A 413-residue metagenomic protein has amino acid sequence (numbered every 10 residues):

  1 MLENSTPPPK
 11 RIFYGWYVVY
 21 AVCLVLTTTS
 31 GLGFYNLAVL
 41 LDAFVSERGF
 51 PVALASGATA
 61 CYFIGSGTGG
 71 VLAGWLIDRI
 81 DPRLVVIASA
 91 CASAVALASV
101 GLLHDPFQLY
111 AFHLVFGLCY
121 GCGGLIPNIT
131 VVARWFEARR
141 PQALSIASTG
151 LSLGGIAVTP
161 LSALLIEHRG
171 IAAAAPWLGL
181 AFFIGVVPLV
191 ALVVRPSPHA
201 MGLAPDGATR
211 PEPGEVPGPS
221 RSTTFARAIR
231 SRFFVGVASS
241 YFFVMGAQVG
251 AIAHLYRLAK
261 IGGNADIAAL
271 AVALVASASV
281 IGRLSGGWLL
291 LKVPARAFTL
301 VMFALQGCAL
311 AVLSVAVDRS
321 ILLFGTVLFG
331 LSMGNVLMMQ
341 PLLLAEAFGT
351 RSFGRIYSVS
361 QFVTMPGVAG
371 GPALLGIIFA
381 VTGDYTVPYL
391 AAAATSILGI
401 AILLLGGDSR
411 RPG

Functional and structural regions predicted by a protein language model:
Y17-A43, R48-V52, T159, A251-Y256: Extracytoplasmic
L37-L41, A226-L284, W288: Extracytoplasmic gate region of multi-pass secondary transporters
G69-D81, R283-P294, F379-A380: Helix-to-loop junctions at the C-terminal end of transmembrane segments in multipass secondary transporters
C91-H104, L305-V317: C-terminal ends and interior cores of transmembrane alpha-helices in multi-pass membrane transporters/permeases
A96, F107-V115, S320-L328: Paired small-residue
L114-T149, G349: Cytoplasmic helix-loop-helix junction between adjacent transmembrane helices in 12-TM secondary transporters
L151-P198: Helix-loop-helix hairpin linking two adjacent transmembrane segments in secondary transporters
I267, A273-S279, S285, K292-L343: C-terminal transmembrane helical hairpin of 12-TM major facilitator-type secondary transporters
